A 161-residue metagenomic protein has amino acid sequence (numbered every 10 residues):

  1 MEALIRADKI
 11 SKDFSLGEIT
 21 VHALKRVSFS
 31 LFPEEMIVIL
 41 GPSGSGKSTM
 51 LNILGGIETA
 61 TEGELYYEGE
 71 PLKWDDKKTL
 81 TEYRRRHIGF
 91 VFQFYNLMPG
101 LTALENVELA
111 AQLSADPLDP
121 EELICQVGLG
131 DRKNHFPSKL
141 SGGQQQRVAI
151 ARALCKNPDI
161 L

Functional and structural regions predicted by a protein language model:
L4-L161: ABC family nucleotide-binding domain
